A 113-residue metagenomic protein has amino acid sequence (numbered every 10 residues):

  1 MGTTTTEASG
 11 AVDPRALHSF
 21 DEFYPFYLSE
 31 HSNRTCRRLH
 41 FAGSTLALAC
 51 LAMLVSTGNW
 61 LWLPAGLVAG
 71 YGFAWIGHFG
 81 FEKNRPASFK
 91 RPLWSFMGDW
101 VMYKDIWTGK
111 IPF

Functional and structural regions predicted by a protein language model:
T4-Y27, K83-F113: Membrane-proximal soluble regions of multi-pass membrane proteins
S29-H40: Short, amphipathic, aromatic/basic-enriched membrane-interface segments that mark the entry/exit of transmembrane
L39-A52: Core segments of transmembrane alpha-helices that mediate helix-helix packing or line hydrophobic substrate/ligand
G43, A69-G70, W94: Transmembrane alpha-helical core residues of multi-pass small-molecule transporters, especially secondary transporters
L51-L54, G77, I106: Structural signal for membrane-spanning alpha-helices in multi-pass inner-membrane proteins, emphasizing helix cores
L51-V68: Transmembrane helix-loop-helix
V68-E82: Transmembrane alpha-helical segments that form the membrane-embedded catalytic/substrate-channel core of multi-pass
